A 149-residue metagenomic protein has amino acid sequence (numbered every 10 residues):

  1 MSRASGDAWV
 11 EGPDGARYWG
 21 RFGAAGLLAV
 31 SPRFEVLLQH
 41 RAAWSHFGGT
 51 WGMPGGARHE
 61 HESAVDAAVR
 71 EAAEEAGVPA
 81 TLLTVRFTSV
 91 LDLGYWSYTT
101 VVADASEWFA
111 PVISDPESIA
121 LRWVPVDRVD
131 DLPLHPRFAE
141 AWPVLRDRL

Functional and structural regions predicted by a protein language model:
M1-G26: Acidic, metal-coordinating catalytic segment for phosphate/diphosphate chemistry, firing primarily on the Nudix
G23-A25, F34, T99, I119: Change "...and in nucleic-acid phosphodiester-cleaving endonucleases..." to "...and in nucleic-acid processing enzymes
S31, S89-D115, R122-R128, P143-L145 (+1 more regions): Active-site-adjacent beta-strand/loop module that shapes the phosphate/pyrophosphate-binding cleft
S31-E74: Conserved Nudix-box catalytic region and its N-terminal flanking loop in Nudix hydrolases and closely related
G56, R70, V124-D127, L132: Structural detector for helix-capping/boundary residues
P79-S89: A short coil-to-beta-strand element that immediately follows conserved catalytic motifs
